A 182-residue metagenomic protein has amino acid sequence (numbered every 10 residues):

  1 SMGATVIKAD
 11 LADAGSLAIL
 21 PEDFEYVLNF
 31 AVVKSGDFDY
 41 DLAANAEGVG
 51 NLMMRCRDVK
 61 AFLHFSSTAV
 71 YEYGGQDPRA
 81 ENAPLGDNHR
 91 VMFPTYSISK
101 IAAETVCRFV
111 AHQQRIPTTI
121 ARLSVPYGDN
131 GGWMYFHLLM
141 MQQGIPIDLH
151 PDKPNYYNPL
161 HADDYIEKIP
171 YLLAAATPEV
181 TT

Functional and structural regions predicted by a protein language model:
A4-A46: NAD(P)H-binding glycine-rich loop region in Rossmannoid oxidoreductase-like domains and their noncatalytic homologs
A12, Y26, Y40-N51, R90 (+3 more regions): Glycine-rich NAD(P)-binding loop of the Rossmann-fold in SDR/ketoreductase-type enzymes
S16, E47, N51-R55, V106 (+2 more regions): Conserved mid-core alpha-helix of short-chain dehydrogenase/reductase
K34-L42, Y73-D77, G132: Conserved catalytic-core motifs of eukaryotic protein kinase domains, centered on the activation segment
N51-T95: Conserved Rossmann-fold NAD(P)-dependent oxidoreductase catalytic core, especially the SDR/UDP-sugar
T105-Y157, A162-Y171: NAD(P)-dependent short-chain dehydrogenase/reductase
L173-T177: Short, hydrophobic alpha-helical segments
